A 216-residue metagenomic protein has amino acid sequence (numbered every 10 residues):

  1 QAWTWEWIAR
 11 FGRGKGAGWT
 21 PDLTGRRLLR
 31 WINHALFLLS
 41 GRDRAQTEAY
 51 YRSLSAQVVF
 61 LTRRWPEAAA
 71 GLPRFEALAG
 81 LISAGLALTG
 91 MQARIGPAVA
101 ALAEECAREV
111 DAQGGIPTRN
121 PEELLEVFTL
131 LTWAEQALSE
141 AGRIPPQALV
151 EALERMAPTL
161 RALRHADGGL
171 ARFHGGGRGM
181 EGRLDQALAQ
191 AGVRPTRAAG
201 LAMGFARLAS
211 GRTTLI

Functional and structural regions predicted by a protein language model:
Q1-L153: Aromatic-lined, polymer-binding surfaces characteristic of secreted/periplasmic polysaccharide-degrading enzymes
D111-I216: Carbohydrate-active enzyme catalytic cores, enriched for enzymes that act on polyanionic acidic polysaccharides
